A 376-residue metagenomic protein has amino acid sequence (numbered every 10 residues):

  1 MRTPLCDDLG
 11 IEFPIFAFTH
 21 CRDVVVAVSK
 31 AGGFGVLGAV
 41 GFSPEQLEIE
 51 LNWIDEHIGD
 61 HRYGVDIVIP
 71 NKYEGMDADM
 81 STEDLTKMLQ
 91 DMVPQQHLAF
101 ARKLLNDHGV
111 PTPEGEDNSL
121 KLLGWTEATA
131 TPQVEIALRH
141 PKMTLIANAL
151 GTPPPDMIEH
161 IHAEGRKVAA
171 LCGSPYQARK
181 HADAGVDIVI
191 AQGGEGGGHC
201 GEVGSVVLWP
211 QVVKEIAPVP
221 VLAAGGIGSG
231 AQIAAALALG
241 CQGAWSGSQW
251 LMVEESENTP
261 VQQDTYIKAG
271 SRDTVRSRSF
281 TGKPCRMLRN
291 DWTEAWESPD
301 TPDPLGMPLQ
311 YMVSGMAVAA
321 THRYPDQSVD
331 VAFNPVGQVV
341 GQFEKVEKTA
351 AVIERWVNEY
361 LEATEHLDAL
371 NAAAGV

Functional and structural regions predicted by a protein language model:
M1-I216: Active-site entrance/lid segments in N-terminal catalytic domains of soluble metabolic enzymes
A17, A224-G225: Glycine-rich Rossmann-fold phosphate-binding loop(s) that bind the pyrophosphate of adenine dinucleotide cofactors
S81-L98, E202-L222, G228-V376: Conserved active-site-proximal phosphate/metal-binding subdomains
T152, I227-G228: Residue-level detector of alpha-helix initiation sites
